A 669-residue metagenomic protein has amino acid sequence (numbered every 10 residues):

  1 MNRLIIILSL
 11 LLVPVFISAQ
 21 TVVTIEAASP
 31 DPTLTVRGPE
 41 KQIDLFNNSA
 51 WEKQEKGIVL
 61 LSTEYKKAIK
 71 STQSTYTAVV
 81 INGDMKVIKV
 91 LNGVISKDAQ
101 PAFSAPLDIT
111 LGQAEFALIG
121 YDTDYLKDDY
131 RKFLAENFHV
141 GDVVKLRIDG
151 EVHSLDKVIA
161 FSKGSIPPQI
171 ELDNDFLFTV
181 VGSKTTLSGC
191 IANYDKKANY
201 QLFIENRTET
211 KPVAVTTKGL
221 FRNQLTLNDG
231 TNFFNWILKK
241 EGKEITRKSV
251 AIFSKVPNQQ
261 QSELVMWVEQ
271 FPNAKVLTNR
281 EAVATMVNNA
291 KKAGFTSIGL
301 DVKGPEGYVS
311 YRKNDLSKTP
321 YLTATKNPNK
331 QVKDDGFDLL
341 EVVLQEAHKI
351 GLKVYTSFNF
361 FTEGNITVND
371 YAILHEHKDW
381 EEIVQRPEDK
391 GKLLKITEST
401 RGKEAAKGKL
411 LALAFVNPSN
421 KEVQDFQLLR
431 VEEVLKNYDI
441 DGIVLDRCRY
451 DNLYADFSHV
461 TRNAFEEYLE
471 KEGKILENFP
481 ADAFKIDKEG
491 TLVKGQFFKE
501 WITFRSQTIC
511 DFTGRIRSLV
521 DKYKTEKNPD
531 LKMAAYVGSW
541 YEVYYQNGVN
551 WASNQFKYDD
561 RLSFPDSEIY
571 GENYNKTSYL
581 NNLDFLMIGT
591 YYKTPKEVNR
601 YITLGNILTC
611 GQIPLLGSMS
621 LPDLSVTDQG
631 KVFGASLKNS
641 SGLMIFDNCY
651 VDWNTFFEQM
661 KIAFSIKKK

Functional and structural regions predicted by a protein language model:
E151-K184: Short, compositionally biased P/S/T/A/G/V-rich stretches that sit at domain boundaries
P257-R280, Y355-Y438, G490, K494-F498 (+1 more regions): Active-site-adjacent "subsite" loops/lids of carbohydrate-active enzymes
E281-Y308, N575-L586, N639: Catalytic domains of carbohydrate-active enzymes, especially glycoside hydrolases
A293-D335: Aromatic-lined carbohydrate-binding/catalytic grooves of carbohydrate-active enzymes
S310-T323, T362-K407, R447-K488, Q546-Y558: Aromatic- and acidic-residue-enriched segments that line the glycan-binding/catalytic groove of carbohydrate-active
E363-I366, L453, T525-P595: Substrate-binding cleft/loops of secretory-pathway carbohydrate-active enzymes
L429-R430, N437, G442, D451 (+2 more regions): Active-site neighborhood of glycoside hydrolase catalytic domains
F564-K669: Substrate-binding cleft of secreted/luminal carbohydrate-active enzymes
